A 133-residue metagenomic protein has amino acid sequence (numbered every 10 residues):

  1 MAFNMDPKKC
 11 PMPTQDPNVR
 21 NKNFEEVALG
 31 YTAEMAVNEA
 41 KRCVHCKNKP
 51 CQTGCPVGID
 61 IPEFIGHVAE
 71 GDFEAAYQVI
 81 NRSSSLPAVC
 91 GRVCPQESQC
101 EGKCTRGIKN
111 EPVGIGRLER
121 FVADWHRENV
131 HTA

Functional and structural regions predicted by a protein language model:
M1-A133: Ferredoxin-type iron-sulfur electron-transfer modules and their immediate structural context
